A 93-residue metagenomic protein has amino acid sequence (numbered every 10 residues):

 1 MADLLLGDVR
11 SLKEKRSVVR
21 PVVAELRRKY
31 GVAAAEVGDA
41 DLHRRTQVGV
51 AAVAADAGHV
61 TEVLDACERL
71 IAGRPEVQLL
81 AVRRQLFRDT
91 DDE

Functional and structural regions predicted by a protein language model:
M1-A33: N-terminal first-folded block
D3, A35-D56: Short, charge-patterned binding micro-sites
D8, A33, G38-D39, V82: Glycine-rich, flexible loop/turn motifs
K13, G38, H43, F87-R88: Generic, ordered loop/turn and secondary-structure boundary motif
V18-V19, V32, V37, V60-V63 (+1 more regions): Hydrophobic aliphatic residue packing
R28-Y30, R44-V48, Q78-V82: A generic structural signal for short beta-strands and their flanking turns/coil linkers
A54-E93: C-terminal structural segments of small proteins and small subunits
